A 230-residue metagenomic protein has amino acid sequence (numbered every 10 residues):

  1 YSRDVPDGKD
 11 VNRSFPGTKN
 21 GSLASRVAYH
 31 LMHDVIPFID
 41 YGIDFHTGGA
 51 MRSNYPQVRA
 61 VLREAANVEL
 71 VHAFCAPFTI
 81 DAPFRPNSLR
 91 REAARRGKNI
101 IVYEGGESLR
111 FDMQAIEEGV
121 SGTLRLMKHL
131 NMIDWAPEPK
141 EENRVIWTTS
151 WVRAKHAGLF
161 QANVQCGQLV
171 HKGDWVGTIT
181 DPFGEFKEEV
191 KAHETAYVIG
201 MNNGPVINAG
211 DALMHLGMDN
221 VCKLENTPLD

Functional and structural regions predicted by a protein language model:
Y1-D230: Structured catalytic-domain cores with a bias toward divalent-metal coordination
